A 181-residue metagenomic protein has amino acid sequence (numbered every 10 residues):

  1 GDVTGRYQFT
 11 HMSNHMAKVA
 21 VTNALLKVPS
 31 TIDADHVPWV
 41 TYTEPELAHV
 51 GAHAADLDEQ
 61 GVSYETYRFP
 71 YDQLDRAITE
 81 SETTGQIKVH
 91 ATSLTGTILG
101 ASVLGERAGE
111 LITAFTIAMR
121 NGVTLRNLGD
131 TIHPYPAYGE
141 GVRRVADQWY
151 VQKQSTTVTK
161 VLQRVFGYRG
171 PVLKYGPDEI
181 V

Functional and structural regions predicted by a protein language model:
G1-Y7, T95: Short FAD-binding loop at a beta-strand-to-alpha-helix junction that anchors the flavin cofactor in diverse
G5-Y7, M12, A114-F115: Flavin (primarily FAD) binding-site architecture
H11-A34, V62-S63, M119-L125: Internal hydrophobic alpha-helix adjacent to the cofactor/substrate pocket in enzyme cavities
L25, Y42-H53, D58-V181: Flexible, glycine-rich terminal cap/loop adjacent to redox cofactors in electron-transfer oxidoreductases
S30-E46: Flexible, acidic loop-helix segments that line cofactor/substrate-binding pockets
